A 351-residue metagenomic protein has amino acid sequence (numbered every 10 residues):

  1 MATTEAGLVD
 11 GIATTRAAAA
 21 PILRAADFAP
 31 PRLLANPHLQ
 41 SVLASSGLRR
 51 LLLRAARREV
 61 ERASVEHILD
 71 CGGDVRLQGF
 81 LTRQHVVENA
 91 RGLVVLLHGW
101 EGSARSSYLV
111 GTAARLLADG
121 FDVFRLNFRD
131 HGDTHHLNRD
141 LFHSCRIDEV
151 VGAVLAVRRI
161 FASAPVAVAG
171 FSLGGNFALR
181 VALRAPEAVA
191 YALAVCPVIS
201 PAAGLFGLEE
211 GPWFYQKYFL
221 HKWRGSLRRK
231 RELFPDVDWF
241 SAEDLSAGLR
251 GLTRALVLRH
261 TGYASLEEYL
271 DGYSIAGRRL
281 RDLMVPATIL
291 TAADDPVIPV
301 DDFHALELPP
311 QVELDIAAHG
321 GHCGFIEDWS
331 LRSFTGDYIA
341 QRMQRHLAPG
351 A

Functional and structural regions predicted by a protein language model:
S45-V86, I326-E327: N-terminal cap/lid segment of alpha/beta-hydrolase-fold proteins
R76, T82-L137, A156, D302: Short, surface-exposed "cap/lid" segments of acyl-processing enzymes
R129-A167: Catalytic nucleophile-loop/oxyanion-hole region of alpha/beta-hydrolase and closely related hydrolase-like folds
R159, S163, A167-H260: Alpha/beta-hydrolase-fold enzymes
A255-R279: Active-site nucleophile elbow and catalytic-triad environment of alpha/beta-hydrolase enzymes
L283, I289-T291, D295: Short beta-strand/loop motif that positions the catalytic acidic residue of the alpha/beta-hydrolase fold
L308-G324: Catalytic histidine neighborhood in serine/cysteine hydrolases with alpha/beta-hydrolase-type architecture
G320-F334: Catalytic histidine-centered segment of alpha/beta-hydrolase-like enzymes
